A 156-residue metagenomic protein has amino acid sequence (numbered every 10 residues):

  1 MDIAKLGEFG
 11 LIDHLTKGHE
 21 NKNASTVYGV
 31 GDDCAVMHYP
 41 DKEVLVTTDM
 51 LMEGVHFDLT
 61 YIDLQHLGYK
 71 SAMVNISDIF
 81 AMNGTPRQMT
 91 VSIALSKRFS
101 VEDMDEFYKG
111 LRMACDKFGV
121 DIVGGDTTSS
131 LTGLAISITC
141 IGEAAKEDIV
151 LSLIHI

Functional and structural regions predicted by a protein language model:
M1-D63, V91: Extreme N-terminal cap/leader segments of soluble proteins
M37-Y39, I76, T132-G133, V150: Ubiquitous "structural anchor" signal
I62-L64, Y69-E143: A glycine-rich phosphate/pyrophosphate-binding beta-strand-loop-alpha-helix module
A145-I149: Short helix-loop capping/hinge motifs at secondary-structure junctions, enriched in acidic/polar residues
I154-I156: Conserved small/polar residues in nucleotide/adenosyl-binding loops
